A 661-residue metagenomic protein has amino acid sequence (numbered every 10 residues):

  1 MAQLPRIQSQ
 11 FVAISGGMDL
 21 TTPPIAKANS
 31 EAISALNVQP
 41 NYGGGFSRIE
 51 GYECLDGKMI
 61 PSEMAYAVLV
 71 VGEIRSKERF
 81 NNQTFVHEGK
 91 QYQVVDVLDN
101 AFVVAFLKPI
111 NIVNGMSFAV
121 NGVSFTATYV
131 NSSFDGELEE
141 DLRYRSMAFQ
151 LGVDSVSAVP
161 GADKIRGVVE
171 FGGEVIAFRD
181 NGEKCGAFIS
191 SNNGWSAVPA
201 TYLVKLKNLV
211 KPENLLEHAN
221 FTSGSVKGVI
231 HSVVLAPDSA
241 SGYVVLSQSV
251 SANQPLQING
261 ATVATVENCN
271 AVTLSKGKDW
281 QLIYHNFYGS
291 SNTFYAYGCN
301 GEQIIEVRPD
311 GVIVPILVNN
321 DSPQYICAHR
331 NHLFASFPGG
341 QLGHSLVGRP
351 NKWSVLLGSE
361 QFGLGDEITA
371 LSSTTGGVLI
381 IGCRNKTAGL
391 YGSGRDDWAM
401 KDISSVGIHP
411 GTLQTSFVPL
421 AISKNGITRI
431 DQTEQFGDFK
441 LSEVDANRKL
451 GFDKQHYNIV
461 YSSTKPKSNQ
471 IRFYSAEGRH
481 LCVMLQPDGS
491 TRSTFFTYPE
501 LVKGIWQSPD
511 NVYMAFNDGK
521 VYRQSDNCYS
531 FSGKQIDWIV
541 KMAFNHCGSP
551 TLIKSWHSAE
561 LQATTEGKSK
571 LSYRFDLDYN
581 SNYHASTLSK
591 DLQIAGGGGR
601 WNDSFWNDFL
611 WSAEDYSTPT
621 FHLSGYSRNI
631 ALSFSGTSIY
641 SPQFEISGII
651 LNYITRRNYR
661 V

Functional and structural regions predicted by a protein language model:
A2-L69, E137-C185, I189-S196, S275-S291 (+2 more regions): Beta-sheet repeat architectures centered on beta-propellers
L55-L138, L142, N192-A252, A261-N270: Autoprocessing Asn-cyclization modules and mimics
G152-A158, N270-T273, G311-L317, V355-F362 (+1 more regions): A short beta-strand motif characteristic of beta-propeller blades
S191-N193, R308-G311, G348, G392-R395 (+2 more regions): Short loop/turn segments that connect beta-strands within beta-propeller blades
N286-P315: Hydrophobic or amphipathic alpha-helical targeting/insertion segments
P309-A328: Asp-box/WD-like beta-propeller blade repeats and closely related beta-sheet repeat scaffolds
G376-D402: Surface-exposed extracellular loop regions of Gram-negative outer-membrane beta-barrel proteins
